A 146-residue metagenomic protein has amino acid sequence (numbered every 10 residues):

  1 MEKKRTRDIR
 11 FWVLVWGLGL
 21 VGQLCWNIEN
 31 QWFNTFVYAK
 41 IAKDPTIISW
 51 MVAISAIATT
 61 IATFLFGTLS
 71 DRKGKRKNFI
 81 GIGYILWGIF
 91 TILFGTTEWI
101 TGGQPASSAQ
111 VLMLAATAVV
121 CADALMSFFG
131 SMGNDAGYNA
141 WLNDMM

Functional and structural regions predicted by a protein language model:
E2-A58: Helix-loop boundary and gating motifs at the non-cytosolic
R10-G22, L86, L114-M126: Hydrophobic transmembrane alpha-helices of multi-pass secondary transporters, especially the MFS 12-helix bundle
L20, L24, I57, I61 (+3 more regions): Hydrophobic/aromatic residues within the transmembrane alpha-helices of Major Facilitator Superfamily
E29-V37, T101, Y138, L142: Hydrophobic/aromatic end-of-helix segments at the C-terminal termini of transmembrane alpha-helices
V37-Y38, L69-G74: Interfacial helix-cap and linker-helix signal at transmembrane-aqueous boundaries of multi-pass secondary transporters
I48-S70, Y84-F90, F94: Central cavity-lining transmembrane alpha-helices of secondary-active solute carriers, predominantly the Major
G81-M113: C-terminal ends and interior cores of transmembrane alpha-helices in multi-pass membrane transporters/permeases
D123-M146: Cytoplasmic helix-loop-helix junction between adjacent transmembrane helices in 12-TM secondary transporters
